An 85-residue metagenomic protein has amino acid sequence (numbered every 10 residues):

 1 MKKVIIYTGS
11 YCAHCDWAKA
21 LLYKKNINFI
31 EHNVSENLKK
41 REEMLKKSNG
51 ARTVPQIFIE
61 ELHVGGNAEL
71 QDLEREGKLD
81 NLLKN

Functional and structural regions predicted by a protein language model:
M1-N28: Local sequence-structure signature of Cys/Sec-based thiol-disulfide redox active-site neighborhoods
K3, L38, L82-N85: Terminal leader/tail segments of proteins
A20, E42-K46, N81-K84: Replace "anionic and nucleotidyl ligands
V34-G50: Thioredoxin-like thiol-disulfide oxidoreductase module
I59-N85: Non-catalytic, surface beta->alpha helical segment in thiol-disulfide oxidoreductase systems
